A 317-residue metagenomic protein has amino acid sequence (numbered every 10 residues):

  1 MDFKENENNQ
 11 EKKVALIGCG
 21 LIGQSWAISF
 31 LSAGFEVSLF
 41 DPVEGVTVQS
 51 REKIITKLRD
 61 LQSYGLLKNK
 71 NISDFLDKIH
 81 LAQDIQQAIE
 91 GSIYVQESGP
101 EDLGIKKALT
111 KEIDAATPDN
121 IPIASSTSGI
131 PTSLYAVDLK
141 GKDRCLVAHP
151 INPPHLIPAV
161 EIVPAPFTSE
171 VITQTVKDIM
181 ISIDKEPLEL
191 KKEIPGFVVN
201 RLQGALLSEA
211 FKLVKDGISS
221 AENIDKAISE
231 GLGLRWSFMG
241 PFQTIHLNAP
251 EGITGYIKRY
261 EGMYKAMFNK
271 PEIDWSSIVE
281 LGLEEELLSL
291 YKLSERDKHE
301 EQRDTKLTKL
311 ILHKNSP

Functional and structural regions predicted by a protein language model:
D2-D60, Y64: NAD(P)+-binding Rossmann beta1-loop-alpha1 motif at the extreme N-terminus of oxidoreductases
D2-N8, A33-F35, Q174, S182-K185 (+2 more regions): NAD(P)-dependent Rossmann-like dehydrogenase/reductase catalytic/cofactor-binding core
S25, P154-V163, I183, L188 (+2 more regions): Active-site-proximal catalytic alpha-helix in oxidoreductases
S38, H80-A82, Q96, A124 (+2 more regions): Hydrophobic/aromatic beta-strand patches that form the interior of the parallel beta-sheet core in alpha/beta enzyme
S63-L67, I72-P122: Rossmann-like NAD(P)-binding element
S125-K192, G196, N200: Rossmann-fold dinucleotide-binding core
